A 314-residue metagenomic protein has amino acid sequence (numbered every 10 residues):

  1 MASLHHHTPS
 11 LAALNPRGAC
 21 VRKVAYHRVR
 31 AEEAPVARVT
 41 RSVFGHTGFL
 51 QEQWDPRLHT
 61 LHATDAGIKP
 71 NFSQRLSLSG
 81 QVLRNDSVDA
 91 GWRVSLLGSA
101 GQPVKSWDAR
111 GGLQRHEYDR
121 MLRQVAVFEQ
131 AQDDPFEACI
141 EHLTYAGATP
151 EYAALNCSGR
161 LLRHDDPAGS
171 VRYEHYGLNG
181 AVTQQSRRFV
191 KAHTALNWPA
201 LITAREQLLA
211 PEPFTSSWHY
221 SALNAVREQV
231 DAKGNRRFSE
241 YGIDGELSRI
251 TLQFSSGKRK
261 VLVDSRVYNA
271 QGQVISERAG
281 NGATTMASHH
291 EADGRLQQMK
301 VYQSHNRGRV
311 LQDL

Functional and structural regions predicted by a protein language model:
M1-L314: Beta-strand elements of repeat-based all-beta scaffolds
